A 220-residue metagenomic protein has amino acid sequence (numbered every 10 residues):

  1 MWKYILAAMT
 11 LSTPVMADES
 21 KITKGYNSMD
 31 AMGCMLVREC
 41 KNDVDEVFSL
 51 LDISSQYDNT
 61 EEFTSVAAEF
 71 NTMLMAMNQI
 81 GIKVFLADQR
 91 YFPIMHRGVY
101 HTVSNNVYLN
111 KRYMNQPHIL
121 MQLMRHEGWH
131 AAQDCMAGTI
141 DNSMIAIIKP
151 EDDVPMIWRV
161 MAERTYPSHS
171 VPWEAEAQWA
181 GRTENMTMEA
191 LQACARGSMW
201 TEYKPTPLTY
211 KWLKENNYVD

Functional and structural regions predicted by a protein language model:
Y4-S12: Sec-dependent N-terminal signal peptides
V15-A17: Boundary at the C-terminal end of the N-terminal hydrophobic targeting segment
E19-R38: Short N-terminal segments immediately surrounding and downstream of signal-peptide cleavage
M35-V103: Auxiliary, metal-adjacent structural segments of Zn-dependent hydrolase domains
D88-R90, K111-M114, C135-G138: A mature extracytoplasmic/lumenal domain signature
Y108-L123: Short pre-active-site segment immediately N-terminal to the catalytic Zn-binding motif
G128-I145: Catalytic Zn2+-binding segment of zinc metalloproteases
M144-D220: Metalloprotease/metallohydrolase-associated module, dominated by Zn2+-dependent proteases
